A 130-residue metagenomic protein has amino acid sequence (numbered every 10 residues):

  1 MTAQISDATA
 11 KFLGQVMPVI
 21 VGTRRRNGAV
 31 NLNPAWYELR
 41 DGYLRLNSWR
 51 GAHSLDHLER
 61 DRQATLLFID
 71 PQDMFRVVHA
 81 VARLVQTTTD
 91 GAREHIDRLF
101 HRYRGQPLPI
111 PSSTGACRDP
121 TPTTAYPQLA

Functional and structural regions predicted by a protein language model:
M1-P18: Extreme N-terminal tail/first-helix region
M1-Q4, P71, R76-A130: Charged, gly/pro-rich active-site loop segments
Q4-D7, W49, H53: Residues at secondary-structure transition points
A8, I20-N27, Q106-S112: Short helix-to-loop capping/linker segments positioned immediately adjacent to catalytic or ligand/cofactor-binding
A10-K11, W36, D56, L108-P111: Short secondary-structure boundary/capping segments
V16-R50, D56, A64-F68, V78-A80: Short beta-strand segments
E59: Short active-site loop/helix that positions an aromatic residue
